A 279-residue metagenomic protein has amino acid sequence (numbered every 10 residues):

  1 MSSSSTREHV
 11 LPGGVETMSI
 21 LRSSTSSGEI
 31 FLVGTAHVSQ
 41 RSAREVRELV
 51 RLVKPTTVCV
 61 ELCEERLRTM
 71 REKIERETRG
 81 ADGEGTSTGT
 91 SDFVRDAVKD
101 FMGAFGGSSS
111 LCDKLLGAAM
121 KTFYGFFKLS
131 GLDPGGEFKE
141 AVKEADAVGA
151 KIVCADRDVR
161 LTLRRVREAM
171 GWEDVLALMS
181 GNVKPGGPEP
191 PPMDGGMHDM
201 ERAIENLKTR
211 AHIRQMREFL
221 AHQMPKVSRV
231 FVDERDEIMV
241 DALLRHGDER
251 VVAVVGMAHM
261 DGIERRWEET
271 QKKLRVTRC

Functional and structural regions predicted by a protein language model:
M1-C279: Compositional signal for N-terminal targeting/processing segments
